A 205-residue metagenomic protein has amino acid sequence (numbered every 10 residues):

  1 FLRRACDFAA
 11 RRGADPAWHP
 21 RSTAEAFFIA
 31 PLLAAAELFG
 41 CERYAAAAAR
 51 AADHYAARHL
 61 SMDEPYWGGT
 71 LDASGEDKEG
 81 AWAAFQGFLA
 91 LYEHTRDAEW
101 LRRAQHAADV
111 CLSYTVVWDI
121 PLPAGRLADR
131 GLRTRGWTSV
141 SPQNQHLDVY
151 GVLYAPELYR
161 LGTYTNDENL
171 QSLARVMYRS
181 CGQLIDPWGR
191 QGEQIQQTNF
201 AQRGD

Functional and structural regions predicted by a protein language model:
F1-D205: Glycan-recognition and catalytic cores of secretory/periplasmic carbohydrate-active enzymes
